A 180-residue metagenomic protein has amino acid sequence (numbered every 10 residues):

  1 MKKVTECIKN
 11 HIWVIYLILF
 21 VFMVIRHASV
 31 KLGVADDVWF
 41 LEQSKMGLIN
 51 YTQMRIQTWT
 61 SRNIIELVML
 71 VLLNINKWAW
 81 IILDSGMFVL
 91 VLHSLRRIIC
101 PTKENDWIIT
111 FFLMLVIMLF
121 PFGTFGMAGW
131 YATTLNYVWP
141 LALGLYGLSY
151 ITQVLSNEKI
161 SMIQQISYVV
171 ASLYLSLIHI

Functional and structural regions predicted by a protein language model:
M1-V21: Start-transfer (signal-anchor) and selected internal transmembrane alpha helices of multi-pass inner/ER membrane
H11-W13, T102-F111, S161-Q164: Membrane-interfacial loop-to-transmembrane alpha-helix junctions, especially the N-terminal start
R26-S44, I56-V68: Extracytoplasmic catalytic/substrate-binding loops of multi-pass membrane glycan-assembly enzymes
R55-G86: Short hydrophobic/aromatic helix or loop-helix immediately within or flanking a transmembrane segment in polytopic
R62, I109-T152: Membrane-interface micro-motifs in multi-pass membrane enzymes
S85-I108, Y146: Transmembrane-helix motifs of polytopic, lipid-linked glycan transferases
Q153-Y174: Short hydrophobic alpha-helices at membrane interfaces in multi-pass membrane enzymes
I178-I180: Conserved small/polar residues in nucleotide/adenosyl-binding loops
